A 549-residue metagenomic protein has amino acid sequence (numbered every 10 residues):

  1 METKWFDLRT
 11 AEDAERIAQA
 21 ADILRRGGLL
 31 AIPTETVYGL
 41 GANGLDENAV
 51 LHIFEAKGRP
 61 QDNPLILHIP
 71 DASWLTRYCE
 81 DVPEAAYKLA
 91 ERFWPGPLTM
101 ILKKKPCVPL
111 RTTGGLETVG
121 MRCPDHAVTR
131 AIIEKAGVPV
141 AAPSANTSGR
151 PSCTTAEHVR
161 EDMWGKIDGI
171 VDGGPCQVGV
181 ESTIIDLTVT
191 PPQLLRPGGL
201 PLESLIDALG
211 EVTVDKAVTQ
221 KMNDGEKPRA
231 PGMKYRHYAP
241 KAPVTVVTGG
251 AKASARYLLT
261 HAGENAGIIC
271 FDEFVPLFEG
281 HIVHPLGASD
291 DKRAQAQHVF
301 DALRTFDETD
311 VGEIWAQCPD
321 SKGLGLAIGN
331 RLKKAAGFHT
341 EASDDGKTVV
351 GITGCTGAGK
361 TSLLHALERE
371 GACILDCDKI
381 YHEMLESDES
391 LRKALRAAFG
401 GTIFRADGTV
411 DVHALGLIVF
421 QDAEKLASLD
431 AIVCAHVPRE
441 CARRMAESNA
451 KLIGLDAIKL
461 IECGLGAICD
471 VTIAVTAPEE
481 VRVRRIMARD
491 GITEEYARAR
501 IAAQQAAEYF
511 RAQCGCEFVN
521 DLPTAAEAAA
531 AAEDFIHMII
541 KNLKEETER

Functional and structural regions predicted by a protein language model:
M1-D344: Active-site-adjacent structural elements in enzyme catalytic cores
A18, R443-L452, G466-V475, E479-I492 (+1 more regions): NTP-dependent small-molecule kinase module
I352: Hydrophobic anchor at the beta1->P-loop junction of P-loop NTPases
C355, L367: P-loop (Walker A) phosphate-binding loop of NTP-binding proteins
A358: ATP-binding Walker
T361: Walker A/P-loop
K379-L452: ATP-dependent small-molecule kinase phosphotransfer cores that center on conserved nucleotide phosphate-binding segments
